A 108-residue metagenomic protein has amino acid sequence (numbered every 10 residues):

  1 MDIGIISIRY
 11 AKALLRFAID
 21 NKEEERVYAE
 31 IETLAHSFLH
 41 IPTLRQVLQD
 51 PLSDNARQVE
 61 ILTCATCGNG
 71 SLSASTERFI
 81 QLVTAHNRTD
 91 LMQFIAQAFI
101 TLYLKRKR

Functional and structural regions predicted by a protein language model:
M1-R108: Elongated, mostly alpha-helical coiled-coil "stalk/stator" tethers of large membrane protein machines
